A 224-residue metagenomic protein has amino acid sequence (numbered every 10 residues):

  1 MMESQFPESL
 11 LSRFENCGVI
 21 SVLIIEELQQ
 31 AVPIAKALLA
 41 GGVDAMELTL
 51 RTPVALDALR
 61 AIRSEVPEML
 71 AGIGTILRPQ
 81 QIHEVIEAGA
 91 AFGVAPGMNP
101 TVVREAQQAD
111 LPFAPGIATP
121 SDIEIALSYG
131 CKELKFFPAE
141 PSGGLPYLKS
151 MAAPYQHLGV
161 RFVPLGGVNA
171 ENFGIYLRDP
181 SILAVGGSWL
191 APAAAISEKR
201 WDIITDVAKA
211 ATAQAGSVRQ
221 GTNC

Functional and structural regions predicted by a protein language model:
M1-A88, Q108, R178, E198-C224: Conserved N-terminal beta1-alpha1 strand-loop-helix module at the mouth
V22-I24, D44-T52, M69-L77, I82 (+5 more regions): Catalytic beta/alpha-barrel core
I34, R78-A88, S121-G130, A152 (+1 more regions): Catalytic cores of alpha/beta
L39-D44, E65-E68, E87-G93, Q108-A114 (+3 more regions): Glycine-enriched alpha-helix->loop->beta-strand junction motifs that scaffold or abut catalytic
R60, K149-A152, G174, K209: Active-site phosphate/pyrophosphate- and oxyanion-stabilizing loops and adjacent acidic/basic residues in soluble
I73-G74, P164-V168, V185-S188: Glycine-rich beta-strand-to-loop/alpha-helix junction loops that act as flexible
F92-V102, K135-L145, S181-I204: Glycine-rich phosphate-binding active-site loops on the catalytic face of alpha/beta enzymes
A126, G130-K135, A139, P146-L148 (+2 more regions): A contiguous pocket-lining binding segment that forms or flanks enzyme active sites
